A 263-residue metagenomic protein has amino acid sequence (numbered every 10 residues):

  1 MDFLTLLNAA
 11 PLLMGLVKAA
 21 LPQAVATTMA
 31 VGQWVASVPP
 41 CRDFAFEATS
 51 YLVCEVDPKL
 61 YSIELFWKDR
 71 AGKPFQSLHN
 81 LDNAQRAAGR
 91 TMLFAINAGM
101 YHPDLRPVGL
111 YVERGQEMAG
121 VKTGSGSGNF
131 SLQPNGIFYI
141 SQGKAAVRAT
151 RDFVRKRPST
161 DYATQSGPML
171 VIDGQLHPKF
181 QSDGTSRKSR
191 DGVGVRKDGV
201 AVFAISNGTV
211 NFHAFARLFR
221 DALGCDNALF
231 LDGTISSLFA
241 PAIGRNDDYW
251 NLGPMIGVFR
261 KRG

Functional and structural regions predicted by a protein language model:
D2, V17, A26, T91 (+5 more regions): Pepsin/retropepsin-fold aspartyl endopeptidases
D2-N129: Zymogen propeptides
T49, L132-P134, S186-R190: Short, surface-exposed coil-to-beta transition loops
V56-K59, D104, R114, Y139-K144 (+4 more regions): Short acidic-glycine loop/turn motifs at beta-strand connectors
K68-K73, D152-K156, S206-T209: Short, solvent-exposed aromatic-acidic interface loops
R106-F180: Active-site-adjacent helix-turn-beta-strand microarchitecture at beta-sheet edges that either contains or buttresses
V108-G128, K179-A228, S236-G263: Conserved, well-ordered active-site substructure
